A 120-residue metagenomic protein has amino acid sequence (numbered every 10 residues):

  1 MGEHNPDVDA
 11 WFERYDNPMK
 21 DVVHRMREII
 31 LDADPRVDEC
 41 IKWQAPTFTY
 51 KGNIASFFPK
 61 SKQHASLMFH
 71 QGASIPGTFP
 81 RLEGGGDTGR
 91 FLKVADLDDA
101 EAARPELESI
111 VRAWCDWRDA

Functional and structural regions predicted by a protein language model:
M1-A120: Charge-dense, helix-prone N-terminal extensions
